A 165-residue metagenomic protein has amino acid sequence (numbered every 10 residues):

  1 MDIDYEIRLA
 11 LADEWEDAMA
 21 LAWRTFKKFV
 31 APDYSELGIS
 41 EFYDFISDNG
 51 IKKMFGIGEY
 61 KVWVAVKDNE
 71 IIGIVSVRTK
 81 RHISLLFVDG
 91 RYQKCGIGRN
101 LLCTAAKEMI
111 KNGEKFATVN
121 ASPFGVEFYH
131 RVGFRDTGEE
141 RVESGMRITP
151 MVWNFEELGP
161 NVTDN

Functional and structural regions predicted by a protein language model:
M1-E16, F155-N165: Conserved N-terminal entry element of GNAT/NAT acetyltransferase domains
W23-G50: Conserved GNAT-fold acetyl-CoA-binding loop/helix
S47-W63, H82: A short helix-loop-beta-strand connector motif used in the catalytic cores of GNAT acetyltransferases and, in some
E59-G73, R78: Conserved beta-hairpin
I83-Q93: A short, internal acetyl-CoA/4′-phosphopantetheine-binding micro-motif in the GNAT/acyltransferase core
K94-K107: Conserved acetyl-CoA-binding loop-helix of GNAT-fold acetyltransferases
M109-S122: Conserved GNAT acetyl-CoA-binding A-motif
T118-N120, R135-W153: Conserved catalytic-core motifs of GNAT/GCN5-like acyltransferases
